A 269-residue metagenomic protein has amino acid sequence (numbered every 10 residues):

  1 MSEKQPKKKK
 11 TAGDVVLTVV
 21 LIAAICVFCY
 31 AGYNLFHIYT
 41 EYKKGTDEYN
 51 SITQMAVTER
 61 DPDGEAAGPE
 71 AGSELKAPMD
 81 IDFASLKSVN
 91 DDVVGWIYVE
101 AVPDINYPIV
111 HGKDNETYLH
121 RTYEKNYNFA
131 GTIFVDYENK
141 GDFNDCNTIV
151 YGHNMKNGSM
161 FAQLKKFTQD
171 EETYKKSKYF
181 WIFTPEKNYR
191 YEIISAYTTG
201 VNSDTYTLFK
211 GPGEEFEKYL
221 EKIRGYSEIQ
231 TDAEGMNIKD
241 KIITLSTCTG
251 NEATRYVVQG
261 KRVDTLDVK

Functional and structural regions predicted by a protein language model:
M1-G13: N-terminal Lys/Arg-rich, disordered targeting/topogenic segments
A12-C29: Alpha-helical transmembrane segments
F28-K269: Solvent-exposed, non-transmembrane regions of membrane-associated and secreted proteins
